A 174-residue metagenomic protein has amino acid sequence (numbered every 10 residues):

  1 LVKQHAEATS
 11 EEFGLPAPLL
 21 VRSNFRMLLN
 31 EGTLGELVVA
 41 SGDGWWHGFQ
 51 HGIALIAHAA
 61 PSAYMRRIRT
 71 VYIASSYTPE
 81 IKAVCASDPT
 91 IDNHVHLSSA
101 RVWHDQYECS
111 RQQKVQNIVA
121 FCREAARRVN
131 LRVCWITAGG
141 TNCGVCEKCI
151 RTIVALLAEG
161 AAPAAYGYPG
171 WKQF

Functional and structural regions predicted by a protein language model:
L1-F174: Nucleotide-activated chemistry modules centered on ATP-dependent adenylation/adenylyltransferase
